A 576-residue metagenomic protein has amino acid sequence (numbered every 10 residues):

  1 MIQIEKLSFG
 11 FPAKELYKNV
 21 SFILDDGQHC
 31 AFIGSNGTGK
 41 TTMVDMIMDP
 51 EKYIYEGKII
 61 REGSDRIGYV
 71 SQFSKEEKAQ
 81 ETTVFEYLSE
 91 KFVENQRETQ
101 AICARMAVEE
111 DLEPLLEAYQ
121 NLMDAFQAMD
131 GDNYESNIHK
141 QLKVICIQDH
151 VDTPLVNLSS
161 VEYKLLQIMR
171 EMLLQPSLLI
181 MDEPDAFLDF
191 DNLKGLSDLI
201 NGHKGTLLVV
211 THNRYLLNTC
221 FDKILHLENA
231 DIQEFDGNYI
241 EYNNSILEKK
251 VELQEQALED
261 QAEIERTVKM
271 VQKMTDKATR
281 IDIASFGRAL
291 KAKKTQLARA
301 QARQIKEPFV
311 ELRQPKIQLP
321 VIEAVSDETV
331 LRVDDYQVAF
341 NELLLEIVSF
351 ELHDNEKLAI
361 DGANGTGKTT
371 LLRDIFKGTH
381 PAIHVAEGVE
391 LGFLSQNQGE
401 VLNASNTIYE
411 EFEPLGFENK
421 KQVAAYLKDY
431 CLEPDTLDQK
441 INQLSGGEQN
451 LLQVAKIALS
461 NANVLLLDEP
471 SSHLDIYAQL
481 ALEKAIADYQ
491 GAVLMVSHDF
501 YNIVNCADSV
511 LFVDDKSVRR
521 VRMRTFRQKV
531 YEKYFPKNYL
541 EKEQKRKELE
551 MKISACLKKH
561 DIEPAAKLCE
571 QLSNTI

Functional and structural regions predicted by a protein language model:
M1-L253, A257, V325-I576: ABC ATP-binding cassette signature C-motif
T38, R288-K291: Glycine-rich phosphate-binding loop of ATP-grasp-fold ATP-dependent ligases
E183, A300-F309: Extended amphipathic alpha-helical segments
I246-M274, L290-Q304: Intracellular alpha-helical coupling/juxtamembrane segments of multi-pass membrane proteins
T275-G287: Short intracellular "coupling" helices and adjacent cytoplasmic loop segments at the cytosolic face of multi-pass
L290, E307-E323: Amphipathic heptad-repeat alpha-helical coiled-coil/stalk segments that mediate oligomerization, filament/stalk
L297, R313-Q314, L427: Phosphate-coordinating catalytic segments in nucleotide- and nucleic-acid-processing enzymes
